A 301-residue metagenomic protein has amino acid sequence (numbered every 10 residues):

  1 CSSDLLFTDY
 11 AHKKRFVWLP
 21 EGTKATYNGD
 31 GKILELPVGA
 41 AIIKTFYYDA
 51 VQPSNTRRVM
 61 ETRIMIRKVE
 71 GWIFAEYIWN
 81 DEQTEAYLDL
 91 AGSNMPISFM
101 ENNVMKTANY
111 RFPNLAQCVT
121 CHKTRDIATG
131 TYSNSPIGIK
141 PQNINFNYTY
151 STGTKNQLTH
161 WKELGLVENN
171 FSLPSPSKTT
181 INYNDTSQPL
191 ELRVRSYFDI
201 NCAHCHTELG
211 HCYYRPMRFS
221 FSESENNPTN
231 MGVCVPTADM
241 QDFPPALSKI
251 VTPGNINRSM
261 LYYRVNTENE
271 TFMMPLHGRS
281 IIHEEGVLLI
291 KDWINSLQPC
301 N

Functional and structural regions predicted by a protein language model:
L6, H12-G22, N28-S196: Extended surface/linker regions that mediate inter-domain or inter-protein docking in multi-component redox
K14-F16, P216, T271: A residue-level signal for beta-strand positions that form part of recognition/binding surfaces within mature
K44-F46, A50, I66-K68, W72 (+5 more regions): A generic secondary-structure signal for well-formed alpha-helical elements
Q117, N201, M273: The −1 position to Zn-ligating cysteines in a subset of zinc-ribbon hairpins
G130-I139, T207-R218: Short conserved catalytic/interaction loops centered on acidic-Pro-aromatic/His motifs
F146-V194, H204-G210, R218-C300: Electron-transfer interface patches adjacent to heme c in soluble/periplasmic c-type cytochromes and di-/multiheme
